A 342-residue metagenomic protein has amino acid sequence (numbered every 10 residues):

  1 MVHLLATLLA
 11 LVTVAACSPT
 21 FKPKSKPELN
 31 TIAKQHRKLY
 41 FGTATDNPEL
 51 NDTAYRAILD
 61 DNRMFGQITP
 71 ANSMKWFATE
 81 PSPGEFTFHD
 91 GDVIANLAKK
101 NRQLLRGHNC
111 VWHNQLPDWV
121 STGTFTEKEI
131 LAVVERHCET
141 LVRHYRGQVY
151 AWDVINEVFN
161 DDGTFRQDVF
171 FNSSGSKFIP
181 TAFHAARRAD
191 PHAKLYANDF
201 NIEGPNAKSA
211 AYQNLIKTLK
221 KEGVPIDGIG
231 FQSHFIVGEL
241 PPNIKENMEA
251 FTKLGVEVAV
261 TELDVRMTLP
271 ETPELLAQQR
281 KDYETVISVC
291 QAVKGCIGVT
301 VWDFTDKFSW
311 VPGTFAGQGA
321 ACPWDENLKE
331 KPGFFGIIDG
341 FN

Functional and structural regions predicted by a protein language model:
M1-T20: Fungal secretory targeting signals
F21-A71: Boundary/entry segment of secreted carbohydrate-active catalytic domains
K24-I32, E80, W119, G123 (+6 more regions): Aromatic-rich peripheral "rim/lid" segments of glycoside hydrolase catalytic domains that contact and position glycan
L29-N30, R63-P81, H89-I202: Substrate-binding cleft and catalytic face of glycoside hydrolase catalytic domains, especially the flexible beta-alpha
Y40-D46, D153-V154, A182-S209, A259-E262 (+1 more regions): Aromatic-lined carbohydrate-recognition surfaces of secreted/lumenal glycan-active proteins
T43-A57, W76-H89, F159-T164, I202-A211 (+3 more regions): Acidic-and-aromatic substrate-binding clefts and catalytic sites of carbohydrate-active enzymes
N47-N62, A132-L141, A207-L219, I244 (+1 more regions): Short, acidic/polar
R63-N72, N156, A189, A193-D199 (+2 more regions): Aromatic- and acid-rich polysaccharide-binding/catalytic face of secreted or lumenal carbohydrate-active enzymes
